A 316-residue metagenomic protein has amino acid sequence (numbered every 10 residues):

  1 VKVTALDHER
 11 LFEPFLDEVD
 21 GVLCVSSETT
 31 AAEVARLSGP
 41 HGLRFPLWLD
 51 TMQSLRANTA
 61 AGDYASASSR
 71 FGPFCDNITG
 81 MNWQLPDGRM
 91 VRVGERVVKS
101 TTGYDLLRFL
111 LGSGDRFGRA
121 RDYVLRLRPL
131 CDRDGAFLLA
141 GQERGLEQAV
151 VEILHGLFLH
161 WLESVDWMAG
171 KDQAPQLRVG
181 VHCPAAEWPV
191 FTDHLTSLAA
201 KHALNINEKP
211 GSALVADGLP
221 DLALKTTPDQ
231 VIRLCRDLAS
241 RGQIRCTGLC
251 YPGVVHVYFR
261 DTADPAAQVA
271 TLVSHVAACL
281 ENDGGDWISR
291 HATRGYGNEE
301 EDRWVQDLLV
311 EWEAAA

Functional and structural regions predicted by a protein language model:
V1-K2: N-terminal, positively charged, Ser/Thr/Ala/Gly-biased leader segments that form transit/presequence-like amphipathic
L6-E9, G42, D172-A174, H194-A316: Conserved glycine-rich FAD pyrophosphate-binding loop
F12-D20, V25: A phosphate-binding glycine/aspartate-rich beta-alpha loop in the early core of alpha/beta enzymes
P14-F15, A31-L159: FAD-binding subdomain of flavoenzyme oxidoreductases
E18-V19, L85-D87, F259-A263: Short acidic-glycine loop/turn motifs at beta-strand connectors
E28: Extended, alpha-helix-rich binding/interface surfaces that flank or overlap catalytic cores and mediate recognition
D134, A140, A149-I206: A conserved active-site cap/scaffold subdomain adjacent to cofactor or substrate pockets
Q142-G145, V181-P189, T227-V231, R260-A266: Helix N-cap motif at beta-to-alpha junctions
